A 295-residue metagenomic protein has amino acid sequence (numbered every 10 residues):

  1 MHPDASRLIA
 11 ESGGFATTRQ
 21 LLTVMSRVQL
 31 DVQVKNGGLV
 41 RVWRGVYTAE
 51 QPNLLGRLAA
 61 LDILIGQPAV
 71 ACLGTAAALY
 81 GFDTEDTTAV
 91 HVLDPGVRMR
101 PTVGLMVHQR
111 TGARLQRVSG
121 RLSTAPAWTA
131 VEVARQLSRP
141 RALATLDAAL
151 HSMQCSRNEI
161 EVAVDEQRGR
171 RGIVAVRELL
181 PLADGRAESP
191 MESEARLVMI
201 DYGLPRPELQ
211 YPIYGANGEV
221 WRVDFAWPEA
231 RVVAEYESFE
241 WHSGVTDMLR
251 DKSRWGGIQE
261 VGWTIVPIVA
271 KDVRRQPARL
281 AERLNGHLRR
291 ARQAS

Functional and structural regions predicted by a protein language model:
M1-V174, M191, E208, R289-S295: Short gly/ser-rich loop at a beta-strand->alpha-helix junction or flexible surface loop bordering the NTP-binding
D4, M25-S26, L150-S295: Surface segments flanking catalytic/ligand-binding clefts of nucleic-acid enzymes
